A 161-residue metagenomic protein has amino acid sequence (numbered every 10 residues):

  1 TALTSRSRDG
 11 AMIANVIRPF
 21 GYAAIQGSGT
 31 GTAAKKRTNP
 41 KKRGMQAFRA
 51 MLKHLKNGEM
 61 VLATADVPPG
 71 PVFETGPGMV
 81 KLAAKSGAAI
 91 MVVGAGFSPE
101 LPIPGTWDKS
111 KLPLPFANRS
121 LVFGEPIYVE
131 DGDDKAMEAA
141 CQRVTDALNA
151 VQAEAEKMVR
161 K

Functional and structural regions predicted by a protein language model:
T1-R37: Catalytic core of membrane glycerolipid acyltransferases/transacylases, capturing the structured, soluble-facing
A2-T4, L62, V92: Structural beta-sheet core signal
S5-S7, D66, A95: Cofactor-binding loop segments of dinucleotide-utilizing enzymes, especially the Rossmann-like FAD- and NAD(P)+-binding
D9, K53-K56, V122, E138-K161: Membrane-interfacial terminal anchoring regions of lipid-handling membrane enzymes
G44-L82, S86: Catalytic-site beta-strand/loop segments enriched in glycine and acidic/polar residues
P71-D134: A cross-family acyltransferase "interaction/gating" segment
